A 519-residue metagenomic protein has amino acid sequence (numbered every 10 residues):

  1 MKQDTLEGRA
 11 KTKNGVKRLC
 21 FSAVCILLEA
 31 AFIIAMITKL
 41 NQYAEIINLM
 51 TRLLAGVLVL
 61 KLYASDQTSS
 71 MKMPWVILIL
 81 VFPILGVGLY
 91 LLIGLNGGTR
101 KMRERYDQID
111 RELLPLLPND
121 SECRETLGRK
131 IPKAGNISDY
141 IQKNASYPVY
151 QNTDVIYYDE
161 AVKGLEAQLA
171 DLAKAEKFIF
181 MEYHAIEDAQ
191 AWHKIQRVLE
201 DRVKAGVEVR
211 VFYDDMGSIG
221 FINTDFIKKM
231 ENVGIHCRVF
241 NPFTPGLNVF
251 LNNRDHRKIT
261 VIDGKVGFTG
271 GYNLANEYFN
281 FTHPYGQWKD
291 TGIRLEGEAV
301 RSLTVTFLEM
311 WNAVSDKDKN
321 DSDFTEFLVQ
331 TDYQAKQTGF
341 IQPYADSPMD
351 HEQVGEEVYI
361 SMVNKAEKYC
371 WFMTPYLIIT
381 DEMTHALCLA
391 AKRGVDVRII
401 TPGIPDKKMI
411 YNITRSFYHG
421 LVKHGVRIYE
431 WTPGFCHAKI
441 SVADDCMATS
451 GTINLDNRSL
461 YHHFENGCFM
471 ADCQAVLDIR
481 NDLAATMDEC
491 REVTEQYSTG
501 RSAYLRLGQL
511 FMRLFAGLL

Functional and structural regions predicted by a protein language model:
M1-E357, S361, K365, P405 (+6 more regions): N-terminal localization/anchoring segments of enzymes in phospholipid and broader phosphate metabolism
H184, P375-Y376, I410: Glycine- and other small-residue-rich loops at beta-strand/loop junctions that grip anionic moieties
M373-T374, T401, W431, S450-G451: Thr-Gly-centered strand-to-loop micro-motif
Y376-V397, P402, K407: Helical hairpin unit composed of two closely spaced alpha helices linked by a short loop
H385, Y411-R415: Short glycine/threonine-rich loop-to-helix capping motif typified by GTGT followed within a few residues by an Asp-Pro
R427: Surface segments flanking catalytic/ligand-binding clefts of nucleic-acid enzymes
K439: Catalytic-core elements of nucleic-acid end-processing and repair enzymes
